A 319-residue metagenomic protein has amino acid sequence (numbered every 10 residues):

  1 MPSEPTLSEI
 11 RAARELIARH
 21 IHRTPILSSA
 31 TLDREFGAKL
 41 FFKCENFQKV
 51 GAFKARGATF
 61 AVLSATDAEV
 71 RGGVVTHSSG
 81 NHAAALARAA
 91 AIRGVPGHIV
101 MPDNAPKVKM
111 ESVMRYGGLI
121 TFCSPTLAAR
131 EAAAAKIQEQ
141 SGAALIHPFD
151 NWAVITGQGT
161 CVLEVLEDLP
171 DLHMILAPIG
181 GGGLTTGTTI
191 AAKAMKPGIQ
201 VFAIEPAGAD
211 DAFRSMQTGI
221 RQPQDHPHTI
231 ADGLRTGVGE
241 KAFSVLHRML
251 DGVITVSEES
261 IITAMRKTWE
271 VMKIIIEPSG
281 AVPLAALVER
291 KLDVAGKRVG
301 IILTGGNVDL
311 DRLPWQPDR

Functional and structural regions predicted by a protein language model:
M1-R319: PLP-dependent amino-acid enzyme catalytic core
